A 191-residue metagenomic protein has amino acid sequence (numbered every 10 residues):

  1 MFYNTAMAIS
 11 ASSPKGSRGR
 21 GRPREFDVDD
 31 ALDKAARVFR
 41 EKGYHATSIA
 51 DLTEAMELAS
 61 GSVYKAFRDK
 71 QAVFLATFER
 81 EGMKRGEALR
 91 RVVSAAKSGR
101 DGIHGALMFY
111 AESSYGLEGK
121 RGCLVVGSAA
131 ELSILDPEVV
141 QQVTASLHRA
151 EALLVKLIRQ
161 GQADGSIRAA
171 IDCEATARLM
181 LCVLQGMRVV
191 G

Functional and structural regions predicted by a protein language model:
M1-F26, A170: N-terminal intrinsically disordered/low-complexity leader segments
A8, D30, K34-A76: Helix-turn-helix
A76, E87-G122, C173-M180: Hydrophobic alpha-helical connector segments
E79-R85: Short, basic, alpha-helical segments at the C-terminal edge of helix-turn-helix-like DNA-binding modules
M83, D101-G105, P137-A163, A175: Amphipathic alpha-helical packing segments from all-alpha helical-bundle domains
G102, L117-Q141, V189: Amphipathic alpha-helical segments used for helix-helix packing
S113-Y115, Q160, M180-G191: Amphipathic C-terminal alpha-helical segment
